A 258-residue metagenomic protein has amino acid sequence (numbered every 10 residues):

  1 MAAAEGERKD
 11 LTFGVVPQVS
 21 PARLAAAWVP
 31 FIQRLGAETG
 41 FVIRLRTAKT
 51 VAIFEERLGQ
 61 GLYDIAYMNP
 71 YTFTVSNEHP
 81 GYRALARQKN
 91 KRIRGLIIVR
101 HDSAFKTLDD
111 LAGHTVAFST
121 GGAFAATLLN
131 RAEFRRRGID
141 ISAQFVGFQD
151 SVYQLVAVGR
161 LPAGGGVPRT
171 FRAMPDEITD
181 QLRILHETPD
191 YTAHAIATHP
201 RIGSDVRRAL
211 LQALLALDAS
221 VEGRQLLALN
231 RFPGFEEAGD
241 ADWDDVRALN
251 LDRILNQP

Functional and structural regions predicted by a protein language model:
A4-Y71: Extracytoplasmic small-molecule ligand-binding "clamshell" domains of the periplasmic binding protein/Venus flytrap
K9-Q18, L24, N90-V99, E177-D218 (+2 more regions): Periplasmic-binding protein-like
L11-P17, L24, D109-A126: Short loop->beta-strand "edge-of-pocket" segments that line small-molecule binding or catalytic clefts across diverse
R23-P30, R34, I53, R57 (+8 more regions): Extracytoplasmic/secreted proteins, especially bacterial periplasmic and envelope-associated proteins
A52-A66, H79-P80, D109, D150-G165 (+1 more regions): Short helices/loops that flank or line small-molecule/ion binding pockets
T74-V99: Glycine/small-residue-rich loop that forms an oxyanion/phosphate-binding "nest" at active or ligand-binding sites
S103, H114-D205: Pocket-lining segment of extracytoplasmic ligand-binding domains
